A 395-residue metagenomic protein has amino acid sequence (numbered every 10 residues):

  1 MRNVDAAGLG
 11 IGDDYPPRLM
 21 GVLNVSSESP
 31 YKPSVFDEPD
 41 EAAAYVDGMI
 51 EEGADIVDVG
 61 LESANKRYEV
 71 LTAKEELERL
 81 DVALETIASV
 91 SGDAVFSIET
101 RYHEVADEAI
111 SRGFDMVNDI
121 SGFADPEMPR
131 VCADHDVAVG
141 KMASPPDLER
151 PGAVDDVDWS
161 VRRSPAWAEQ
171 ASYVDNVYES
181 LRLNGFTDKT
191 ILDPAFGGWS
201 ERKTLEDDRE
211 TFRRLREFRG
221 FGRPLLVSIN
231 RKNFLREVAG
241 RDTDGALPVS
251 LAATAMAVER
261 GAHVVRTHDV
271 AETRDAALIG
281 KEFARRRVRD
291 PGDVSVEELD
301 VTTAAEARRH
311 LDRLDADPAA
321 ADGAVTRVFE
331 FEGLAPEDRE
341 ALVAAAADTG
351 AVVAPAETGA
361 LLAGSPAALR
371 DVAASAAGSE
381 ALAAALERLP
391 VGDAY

Functional and structural regions predicted by a protein language model:
M1-S26, R285-D322, A341, E387-Y395: N-terminal amphipathic alpha-helix/helix-capping segment at the start of soluble metabolic enzymes
R18, Y31-K32, F36-E38, A44 (+6 more regions): Active-site-adjacent loop and "lid" segments of alpha/beta metabolic enzymes
L23, M49, G53, V117 (+4 more regions): Conserved, mostly hydrophobic/aromatic
D40-V57, S89, D93, D107-M116 (+4 more regions): Alpha/beta enzyme core
D55-D58, S97, M116-N118, G140-K141 (+4 more regions): Conserved beta-strand positions in the central sheet of alpha/beta enzyme cores
E179-E206, L311-G323: Active-site rim beta-loop-alpha module in soluble metabolic enzymes
A319-A335: Short glycine-/aliphatic-rich beta-strand segments at the starts of folded cytosolic domains
V353-Y395: C-terminal functional modules
